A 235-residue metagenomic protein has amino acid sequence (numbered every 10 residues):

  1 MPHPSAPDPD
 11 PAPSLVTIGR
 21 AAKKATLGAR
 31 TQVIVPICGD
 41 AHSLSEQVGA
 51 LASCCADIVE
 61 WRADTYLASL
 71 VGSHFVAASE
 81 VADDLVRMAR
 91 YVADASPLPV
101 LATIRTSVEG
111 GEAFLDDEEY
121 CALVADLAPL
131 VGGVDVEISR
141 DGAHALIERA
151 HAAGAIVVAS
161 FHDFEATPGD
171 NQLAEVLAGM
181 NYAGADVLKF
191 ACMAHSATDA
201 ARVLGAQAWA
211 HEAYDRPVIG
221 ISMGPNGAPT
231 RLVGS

Functional and structural regions predicted by a protein language model:
M1-E46: N-terminal amphipathic alpha-helix/helix-capping segment at the start of soluble metabolic enzymes
D10-L27, H211-S235: Active-site pocket-lining/capping segments in soluble small-molecule metabolic enzymes
G28-E46, T106-D117, S160-N171: Active-site mouth loops of central-metabolism enzymes
P36, I58-Y66, T103-R105, E112 (+3 more regions): Catalytic beta/alpha-barrel core
G39-A52, L115-D126, G169-G179, P229: Short, acidic/polar
V48-C55, A82-P97, L123-P129, A145-G154 (+1 more regions): Acidic (Asp/Glu)-rich catalytic clusters
I58-V92: Glycine-rich, proline-tolerant flexible connector loops at the mouths of alpha/beta enzymes
V92-A93, P99-V136: Glycine/small-residue-rich loop that forms an oxyanion/phosphate-binding "nest" at active or ligand-binding sites
